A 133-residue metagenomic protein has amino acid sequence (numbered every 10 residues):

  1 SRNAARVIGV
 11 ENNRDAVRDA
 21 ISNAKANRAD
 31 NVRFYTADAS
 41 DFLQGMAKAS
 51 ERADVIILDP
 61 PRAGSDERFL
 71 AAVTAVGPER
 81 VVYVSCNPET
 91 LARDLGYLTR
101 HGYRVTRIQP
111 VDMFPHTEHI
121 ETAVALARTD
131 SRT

Functional and structural regions predicted by a protein language model:
S1-T133: Rossmann-like S-adenosyl-L-methionine
